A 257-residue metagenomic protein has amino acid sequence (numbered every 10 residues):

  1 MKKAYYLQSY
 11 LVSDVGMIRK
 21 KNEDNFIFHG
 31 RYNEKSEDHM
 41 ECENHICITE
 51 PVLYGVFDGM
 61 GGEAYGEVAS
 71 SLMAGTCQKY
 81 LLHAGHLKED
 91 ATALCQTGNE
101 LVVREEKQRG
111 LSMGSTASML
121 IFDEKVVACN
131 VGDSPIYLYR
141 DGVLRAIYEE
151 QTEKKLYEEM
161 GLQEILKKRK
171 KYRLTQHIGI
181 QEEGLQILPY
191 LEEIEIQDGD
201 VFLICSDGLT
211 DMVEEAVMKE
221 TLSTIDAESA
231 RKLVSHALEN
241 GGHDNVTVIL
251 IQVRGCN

Functional and structural regions predicted by a protein language model:
M1-N257: PP2C/PPM-type serine/threonine phosphatase catalytic domain
